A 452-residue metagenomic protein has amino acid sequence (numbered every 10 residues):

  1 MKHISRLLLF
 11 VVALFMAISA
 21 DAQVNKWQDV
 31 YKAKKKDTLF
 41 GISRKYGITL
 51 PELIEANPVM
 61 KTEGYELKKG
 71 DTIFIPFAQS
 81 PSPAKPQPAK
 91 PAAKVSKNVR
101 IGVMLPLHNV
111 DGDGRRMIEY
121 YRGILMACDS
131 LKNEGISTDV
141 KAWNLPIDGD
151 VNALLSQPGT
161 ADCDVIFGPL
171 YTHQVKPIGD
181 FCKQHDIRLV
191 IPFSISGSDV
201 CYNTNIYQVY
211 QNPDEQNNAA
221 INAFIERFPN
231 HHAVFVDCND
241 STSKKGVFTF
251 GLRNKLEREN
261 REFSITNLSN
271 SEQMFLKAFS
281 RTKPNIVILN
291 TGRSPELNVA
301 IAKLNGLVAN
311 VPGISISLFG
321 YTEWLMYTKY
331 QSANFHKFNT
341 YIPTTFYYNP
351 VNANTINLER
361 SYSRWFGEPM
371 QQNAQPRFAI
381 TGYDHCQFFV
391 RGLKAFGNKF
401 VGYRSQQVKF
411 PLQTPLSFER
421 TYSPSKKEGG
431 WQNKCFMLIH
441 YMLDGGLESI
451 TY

Functional and structural regions predicted by a protein language model:
H3-L8, Q23-Y452: Extracytosolic ligand-binding ectodomains
V12-F15: Repetitive helical segments and hydrophobic/amphipathic motifs
A17-S19: N-terminal signal peptide c-region/cleavage motif recognized by signal peptidases
